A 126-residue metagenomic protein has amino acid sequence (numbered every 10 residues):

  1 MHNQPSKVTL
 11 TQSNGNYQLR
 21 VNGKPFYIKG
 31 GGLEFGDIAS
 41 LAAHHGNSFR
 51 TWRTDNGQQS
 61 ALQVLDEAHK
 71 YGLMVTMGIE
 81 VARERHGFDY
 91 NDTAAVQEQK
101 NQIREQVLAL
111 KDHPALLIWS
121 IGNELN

Functional and structural regions predicted by a protein language model:
H2-Y17: Short acidic, Pro/Gly- and aromatic-enriched capping/linker segments at domain boundaries
S13, R20, K24-N126: Active-site mouth of glycoside hydrolases
